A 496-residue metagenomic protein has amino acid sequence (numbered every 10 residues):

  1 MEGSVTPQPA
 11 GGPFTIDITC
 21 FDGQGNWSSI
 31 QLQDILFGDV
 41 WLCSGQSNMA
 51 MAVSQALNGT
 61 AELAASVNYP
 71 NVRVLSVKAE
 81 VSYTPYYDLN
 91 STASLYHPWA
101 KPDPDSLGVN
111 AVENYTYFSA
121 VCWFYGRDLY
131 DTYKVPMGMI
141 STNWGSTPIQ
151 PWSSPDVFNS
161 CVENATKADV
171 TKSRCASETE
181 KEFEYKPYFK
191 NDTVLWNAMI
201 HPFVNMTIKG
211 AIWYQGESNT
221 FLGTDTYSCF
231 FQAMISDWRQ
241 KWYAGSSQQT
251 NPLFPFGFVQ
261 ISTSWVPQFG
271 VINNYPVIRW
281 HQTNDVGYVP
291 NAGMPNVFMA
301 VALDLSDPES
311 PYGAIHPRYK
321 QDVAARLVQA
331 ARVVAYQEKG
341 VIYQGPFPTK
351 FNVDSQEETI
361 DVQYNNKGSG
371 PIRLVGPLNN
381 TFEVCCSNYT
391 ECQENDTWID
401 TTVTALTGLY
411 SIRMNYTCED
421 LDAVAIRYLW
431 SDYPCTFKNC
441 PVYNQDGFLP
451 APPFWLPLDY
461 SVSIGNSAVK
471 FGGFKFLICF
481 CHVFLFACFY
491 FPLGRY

Functional and structural regions predicted by a protein language model:
M1-I464: Cell-envelope and extracellular/periplasmic
M299-V301, G472-I478, P492: Poly-acidic low-complexity segments
S461-C479: C-terminal GPI-anchoring signal of eukaryotic secretory precursors
C479-C481, C488: Cysteine-centered motifs
C488-Y496: C-terminal membrane-anchoring or membrane-association module
